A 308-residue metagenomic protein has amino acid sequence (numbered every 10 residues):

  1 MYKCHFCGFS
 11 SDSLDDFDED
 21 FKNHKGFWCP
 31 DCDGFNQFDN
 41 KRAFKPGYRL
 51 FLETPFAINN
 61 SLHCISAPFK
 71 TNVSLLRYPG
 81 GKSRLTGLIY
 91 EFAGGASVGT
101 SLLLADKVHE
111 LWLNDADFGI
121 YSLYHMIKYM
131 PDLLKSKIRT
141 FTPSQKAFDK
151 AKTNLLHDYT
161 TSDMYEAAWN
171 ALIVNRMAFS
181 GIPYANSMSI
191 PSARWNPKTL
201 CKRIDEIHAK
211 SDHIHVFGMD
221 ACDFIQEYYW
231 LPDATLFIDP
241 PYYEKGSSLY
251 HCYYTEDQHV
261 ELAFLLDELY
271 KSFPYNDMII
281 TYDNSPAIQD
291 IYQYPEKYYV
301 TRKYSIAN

Functional and structural regions predicted by a protein language model:
M1-K3, K25: Short metal-coordination and nucleic-acid-contact micro-motifs, chiefly zinc-binding Cys/His arrays
C4-C7, C29-C32: Short cysteine-rich clusters marking metal-coordination/redox-active sites
D15-G26: Short linker/helix segments within small regulatory modules
D31-R49: Short metal-binding segments enriched for Cys and/or His
L52-T86, M130-F237, P241-S248, E268-K271: SAM-dependent nucleic-acid methyltransferase catalytic core
L88-T153: SAM cofactor-binding core of SAM-dependent methyltransferases, primarily the Rossmann-like beta-alpha-beta module
G95, L200-R203, Y282-P286: Short, polar loop motifs at secondary-structure junctions
T255-N308: Long, positively charged, glycine-interspersed low-complexity recognition regions
